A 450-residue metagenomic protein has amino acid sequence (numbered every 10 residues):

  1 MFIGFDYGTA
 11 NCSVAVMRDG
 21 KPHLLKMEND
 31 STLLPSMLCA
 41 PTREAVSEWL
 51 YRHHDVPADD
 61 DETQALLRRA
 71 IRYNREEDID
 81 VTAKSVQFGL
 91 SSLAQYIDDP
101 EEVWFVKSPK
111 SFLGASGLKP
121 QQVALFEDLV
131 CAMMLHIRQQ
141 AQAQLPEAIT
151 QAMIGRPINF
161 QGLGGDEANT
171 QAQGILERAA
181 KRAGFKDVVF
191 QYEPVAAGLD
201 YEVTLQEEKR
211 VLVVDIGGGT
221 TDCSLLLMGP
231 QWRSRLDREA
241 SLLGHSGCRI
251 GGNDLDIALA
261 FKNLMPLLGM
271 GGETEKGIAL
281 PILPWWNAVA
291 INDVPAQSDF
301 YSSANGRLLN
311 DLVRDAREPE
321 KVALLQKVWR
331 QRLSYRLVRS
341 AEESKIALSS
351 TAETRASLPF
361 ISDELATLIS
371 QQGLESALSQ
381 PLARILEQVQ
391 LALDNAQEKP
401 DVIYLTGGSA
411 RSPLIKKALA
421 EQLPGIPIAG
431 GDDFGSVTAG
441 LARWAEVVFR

Functional and structural regions predicted by a protein language model:
M1-L118, G251-P281, W286-V289: Early-domain small/polar-rich strand-loop-helix modules and first-structured segments of the mature chain
M1-P22, L93-V213, P230, S234 (+2 more regions): Nucleotide/phosphate-binding catalytic cleft detector across ATP-hydrolyzing and phosphate-transferring enzymes
P35-A40, Q64-A65, M228-F360: Phosphate-binding glycine-rich/basic clefts of nucleotide- and phosphate-handling proteins, predominantly
F105, L125-M134, A168, Q191 (+4 more regions): Phosphate/oxyanion-binding active-site loops and adjacent basic polyanion-contact surfaces
I137-A152, I385-V402: Phosphate/pyrophosphate-binding loops at sites that engage ATP/ADP/AMP, CoA/4′-phosphopantetheine, polyphosphate
R156-P157, V402-A410: Glycine-rich beta-strand-to-loop/alpha-helix junction loops that act as flexible
L176, K209-S224, L405-G408, I415 (+3 more regions): Extended, hydrophobic alpha-helical segments in both membrane/secreted and soluble proteins
A183-Q191, K416-A442: Conserved phosphate-binding/catalytic loops in two-lobed NTP-binding clefts
